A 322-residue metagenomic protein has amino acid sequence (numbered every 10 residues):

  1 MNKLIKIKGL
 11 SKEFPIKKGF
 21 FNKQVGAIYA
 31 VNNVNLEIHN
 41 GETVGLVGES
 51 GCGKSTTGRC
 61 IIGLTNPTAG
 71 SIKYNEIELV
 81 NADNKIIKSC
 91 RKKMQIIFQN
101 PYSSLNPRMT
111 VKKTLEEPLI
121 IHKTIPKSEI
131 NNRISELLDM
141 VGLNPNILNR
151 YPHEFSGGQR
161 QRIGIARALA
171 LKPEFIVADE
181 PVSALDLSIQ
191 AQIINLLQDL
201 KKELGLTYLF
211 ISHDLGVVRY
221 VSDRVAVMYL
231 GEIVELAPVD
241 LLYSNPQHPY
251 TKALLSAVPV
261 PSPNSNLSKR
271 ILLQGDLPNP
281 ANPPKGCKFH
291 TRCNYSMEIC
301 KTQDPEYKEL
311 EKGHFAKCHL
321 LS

Functional and structural regions predicted by a protein language model:
K3, I16-N22, P238-S322: Short catalytic/signature loops enriched in Gly
I62: Helix-to-loop junction immediately C-terminal to a conserved catalytic motif
G70-L79: Conserved ABC transporter NBD signature motif
E78, S128-N146, L255-S256: Conserved ABC ATPase "signature" region
Y151-F155, Q159: Conserved ABC ATPase signature
A170-E174: A short, proline-enriched helix->beta-strand linker immediately N-terminal to the Walker B motif in ABC-type P-loop
V177, P181-L185, I189-N266: P-loop NTP-binding/switch modules centered on Walker-like glycine-rich loops
